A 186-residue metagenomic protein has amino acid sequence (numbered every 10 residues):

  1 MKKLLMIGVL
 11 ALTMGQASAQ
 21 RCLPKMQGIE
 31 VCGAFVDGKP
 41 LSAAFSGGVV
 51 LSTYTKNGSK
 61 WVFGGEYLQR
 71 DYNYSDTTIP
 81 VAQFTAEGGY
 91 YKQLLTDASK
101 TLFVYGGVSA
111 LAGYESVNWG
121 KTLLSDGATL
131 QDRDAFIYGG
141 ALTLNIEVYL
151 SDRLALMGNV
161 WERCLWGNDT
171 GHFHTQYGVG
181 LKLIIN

Functional and structural regions predicted by a protein language model:
M1-M26: Cleavable N-terminal export/targeting peptides
A19-R70, K182-N186: Short glycine/proline- and aromatic-enriched beta-strand/turn motifs that initiate or cap beta-hairpins
Q20-I29, N57-W61, K100-G106, D134-F136 (+2 more regions): Outer-envelope beta-barrel architecture signal
K25-Q27, L41-G47, T78-A86, L102 (+2 more regions): Residues that define the transmembrane beta-barrel architecture of outer-membrane proteins
Q27-G33, G47, W61-G65, G88 (+3 more regions): Membrane-embedded beta-strand positions of outer-membrane beta-barrel proteins
F35-D37, N73-I79, D126-D132, C164-N168: Extracellular loop and loop/strand-boundary signature of outer-membrane beta-barrel proteins
S52-S125, L183-N186: Gram-negative (and chloroplast) outer-membrane scaffold detector with strong preference for beta-barrel transmembrane
L68-R70, N145-N186: Predominantly the C-terminal beta-signal and adjacent terminal strand-loop region of outer-membrane beta-barrel
